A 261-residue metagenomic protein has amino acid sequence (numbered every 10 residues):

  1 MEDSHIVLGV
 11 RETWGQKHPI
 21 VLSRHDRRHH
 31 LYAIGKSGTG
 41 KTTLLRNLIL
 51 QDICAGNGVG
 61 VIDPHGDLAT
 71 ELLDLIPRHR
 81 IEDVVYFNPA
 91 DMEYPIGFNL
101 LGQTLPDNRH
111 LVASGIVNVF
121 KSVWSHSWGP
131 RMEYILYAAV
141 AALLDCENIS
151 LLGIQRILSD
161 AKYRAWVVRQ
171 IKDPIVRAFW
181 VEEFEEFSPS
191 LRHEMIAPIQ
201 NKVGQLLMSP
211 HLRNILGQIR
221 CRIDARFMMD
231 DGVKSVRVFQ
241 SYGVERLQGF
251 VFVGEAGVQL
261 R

Functional and structural regions predicted by a protein language model:
E2-K17, R24-T39, L44-R261: P-loop NTPase motor domains
